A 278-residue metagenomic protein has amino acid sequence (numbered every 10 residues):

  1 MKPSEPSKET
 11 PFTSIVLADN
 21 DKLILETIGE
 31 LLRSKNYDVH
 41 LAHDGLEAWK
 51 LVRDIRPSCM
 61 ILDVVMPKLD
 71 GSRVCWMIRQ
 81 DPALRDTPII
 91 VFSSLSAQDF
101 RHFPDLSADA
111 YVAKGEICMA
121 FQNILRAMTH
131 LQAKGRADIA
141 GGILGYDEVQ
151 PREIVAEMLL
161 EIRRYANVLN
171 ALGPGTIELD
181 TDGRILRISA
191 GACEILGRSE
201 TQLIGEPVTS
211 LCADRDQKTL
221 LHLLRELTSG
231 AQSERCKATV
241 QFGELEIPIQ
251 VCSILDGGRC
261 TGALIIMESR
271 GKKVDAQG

Functional and structural regions predicted by a protein language model:
D21-H43, E47: Two-component/phosphorelay signaling modules centered on CheY-like receiver
H43-E47, S58, D70-W76: Acidic catalytic/metal-coordinating carboxylates
I55-I61: Active-site beta3 strand of CheY-like receiver
M66: Receiver (REC) domain active-site loop signature in two-component systems and cognate sites in sensor histidine kinases
R73, R85, L95-A127: Alpha4 helix (beta4-alpha4-beta5 surface) of REC/receiver domains from two-component response regulators
N123-R126, H130-G173: CheY-like receiver
A156-L196, T201: Sensory modules in modular signal-transduction proteins
C212-G243: Terminal output helix/cap of sensory domains in signal transduction proteins
